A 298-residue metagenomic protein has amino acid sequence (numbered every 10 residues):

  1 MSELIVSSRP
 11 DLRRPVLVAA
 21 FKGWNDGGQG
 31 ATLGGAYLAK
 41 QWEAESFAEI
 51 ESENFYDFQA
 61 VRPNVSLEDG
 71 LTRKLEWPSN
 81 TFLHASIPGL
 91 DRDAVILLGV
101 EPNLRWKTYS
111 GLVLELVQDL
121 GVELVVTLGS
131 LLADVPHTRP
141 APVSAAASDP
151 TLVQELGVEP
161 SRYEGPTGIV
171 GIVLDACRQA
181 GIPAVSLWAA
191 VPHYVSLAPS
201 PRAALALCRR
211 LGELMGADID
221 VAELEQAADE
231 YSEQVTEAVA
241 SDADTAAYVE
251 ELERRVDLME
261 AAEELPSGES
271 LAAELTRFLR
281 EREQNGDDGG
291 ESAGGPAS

Functional and structural regions predicted by a protein language model:
M1-E101: N-terminal short beta-loop-beta anion/metal-coordinating cradle
F21-N25, L97-W106, L156-E164, Y194-A198: Flexible, glycine/proline-enriched loop segments at strand-loop-helix junctions that form or flank small-ligand binding
Q29-L33, L104, T108, E164 (+7 more regions): Conserved active-site and cofactor/substrate-binding residues in soluble primary-metabolism enzymes
R92, L98-T151, V173: Internal, conserved structured core segments that host functional sites
D134-D218: Catalytic cores of processing enzymes, dominated by hydrolases/peptidases, characterized by acidic/His-rich
V195-S298: A conserved C-terminal secondary-structure "cap"
